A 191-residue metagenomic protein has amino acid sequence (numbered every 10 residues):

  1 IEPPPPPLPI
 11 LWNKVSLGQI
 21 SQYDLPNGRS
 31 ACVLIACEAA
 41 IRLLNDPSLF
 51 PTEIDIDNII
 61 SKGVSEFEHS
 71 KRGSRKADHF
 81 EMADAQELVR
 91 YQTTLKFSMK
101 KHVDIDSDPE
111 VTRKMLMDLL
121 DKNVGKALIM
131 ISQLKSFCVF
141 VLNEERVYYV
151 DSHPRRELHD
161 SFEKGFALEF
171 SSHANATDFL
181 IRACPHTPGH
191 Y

Functional and structural regions predicted by a protein language model:
I1-Y191: Cysteine-dependent deubiquitinase/ubiquitin-like isopeptidase catalytic cores across multiple families
